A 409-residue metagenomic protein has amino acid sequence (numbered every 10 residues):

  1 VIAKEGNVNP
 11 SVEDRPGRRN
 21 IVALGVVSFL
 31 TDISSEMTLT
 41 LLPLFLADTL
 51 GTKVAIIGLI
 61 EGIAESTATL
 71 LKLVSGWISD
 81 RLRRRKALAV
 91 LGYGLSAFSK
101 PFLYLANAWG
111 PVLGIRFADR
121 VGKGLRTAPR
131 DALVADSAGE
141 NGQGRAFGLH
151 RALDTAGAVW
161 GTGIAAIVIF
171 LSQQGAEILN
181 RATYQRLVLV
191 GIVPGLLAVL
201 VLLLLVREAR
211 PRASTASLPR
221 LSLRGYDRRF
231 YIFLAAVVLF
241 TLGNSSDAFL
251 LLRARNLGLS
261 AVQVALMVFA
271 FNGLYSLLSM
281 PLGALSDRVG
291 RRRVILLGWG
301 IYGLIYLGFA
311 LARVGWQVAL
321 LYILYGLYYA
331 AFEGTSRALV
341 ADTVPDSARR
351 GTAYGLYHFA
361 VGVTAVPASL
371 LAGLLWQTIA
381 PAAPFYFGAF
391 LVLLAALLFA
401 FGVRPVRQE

Functional and structural regions predicted by a protein language model:
N9-A68, F230-M267: Helix-loop boundary and gating motifs at the non-cytosolic
L44-T49, W160-A182, P367-A383: Transmembrane alpha-helix termini and helix-breaking/packing motifs in multi-pass membrane transporters
L59-W77, F269-L282: Central cavity-lining transmembrane alpha-helices of secondary-active solute carriers, predominantly the Major
L70-N107, S286-R292: Conserved MFS/SLC helix-loop-helix module at the cytosolic interface between two early adjacent transmembrane helices
A87-P101, I192, R293-G308, Y386-A389: Structural signature of the two symmetry-related core transmembrane helices
I115-A156, L339, S347: Cytoplasmic helix-loop-helix junction between adjacent transmembrane helices in 12-TM secondary transporters
G148-I167, H358-A368: Glycine-rich segments within core transmembrane alpha-helices of 12-TM secondary carriers
I192-A213, A395-V403: C-terminal membrane-cytosol helix-exit motif in multi-pass small-molecule transporters
